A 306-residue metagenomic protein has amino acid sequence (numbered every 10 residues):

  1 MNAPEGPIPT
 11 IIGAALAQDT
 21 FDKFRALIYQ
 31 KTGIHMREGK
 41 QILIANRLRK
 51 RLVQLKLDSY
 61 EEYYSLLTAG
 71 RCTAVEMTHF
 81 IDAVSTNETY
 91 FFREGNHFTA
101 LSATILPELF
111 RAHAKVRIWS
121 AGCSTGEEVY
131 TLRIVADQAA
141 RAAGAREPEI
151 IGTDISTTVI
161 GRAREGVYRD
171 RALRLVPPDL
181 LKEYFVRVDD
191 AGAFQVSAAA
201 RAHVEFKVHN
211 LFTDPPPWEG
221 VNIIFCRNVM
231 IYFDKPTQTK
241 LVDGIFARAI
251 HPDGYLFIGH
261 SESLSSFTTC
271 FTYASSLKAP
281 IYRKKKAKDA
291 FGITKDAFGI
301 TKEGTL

Functional and structural regions predicted by a protein language model:
N2-W119, R248: Conserved AdoMet
H113-G126, I151: Conserved class I S-adenosyl-L-methionine
T125-A143: Conserved SAM-binding loop of SAM-dependent methyltransferases across substrates and taxa, primarily the Class I
R141-F225, V229-D243, L264, T269 (+1 more regions): Extended basic-aromatic, gly/pro-enriched interface segments that bind polyanionic ligands
G244-F246, I250: Class I S-adenosylmethionine-dependent transferase superfamily signal
H251-L256: Short glycine-dipeptide loop
I258-H260: Acidic carboxylate diad motif detector
F267-T294, F298-L306: Core SAM-dependent methyltransferase catalytic element
